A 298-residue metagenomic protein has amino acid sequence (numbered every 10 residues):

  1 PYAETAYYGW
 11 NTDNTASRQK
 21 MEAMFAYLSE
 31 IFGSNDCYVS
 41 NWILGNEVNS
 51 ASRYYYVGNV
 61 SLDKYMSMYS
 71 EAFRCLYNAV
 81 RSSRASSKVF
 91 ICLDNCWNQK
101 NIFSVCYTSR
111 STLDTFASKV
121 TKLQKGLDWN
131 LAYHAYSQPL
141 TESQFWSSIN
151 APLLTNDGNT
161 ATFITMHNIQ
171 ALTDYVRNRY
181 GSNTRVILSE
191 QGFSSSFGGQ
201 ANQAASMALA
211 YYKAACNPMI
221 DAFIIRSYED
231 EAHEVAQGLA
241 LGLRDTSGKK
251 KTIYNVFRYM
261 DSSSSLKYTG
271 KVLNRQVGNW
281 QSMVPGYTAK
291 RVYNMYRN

Functional and structural regions predicted by a protein language model:
P1-D13, Y38, A51, V57 (+5 more regions): Surface-exposed intrinsically disordered loops and tails
Y2-W10, I31-Y38, I43, V48 (+4 more regions): Aromatic-rich peripheral "rim/lid" segments of glycoside hydrolase catalytic domains that contact and position glycan
T12-S29: Glycine-rich anion/phosphate-binding loops
R18-E22, S40, K64-A201: Noncatalytic carbohydrate-binding groove/subsite architecture in carbohydrate-active enzymes
A26, E30, R74, N78 (+4 more regions): Surface-exposed alpha-helical segments enriched in charged/polar residues
S29, G33, T121-K122, N150 (+1 more regions): Short, flexible coil/linker elements and helix-boundary hinge sites characteristic of intrinsically disordered
